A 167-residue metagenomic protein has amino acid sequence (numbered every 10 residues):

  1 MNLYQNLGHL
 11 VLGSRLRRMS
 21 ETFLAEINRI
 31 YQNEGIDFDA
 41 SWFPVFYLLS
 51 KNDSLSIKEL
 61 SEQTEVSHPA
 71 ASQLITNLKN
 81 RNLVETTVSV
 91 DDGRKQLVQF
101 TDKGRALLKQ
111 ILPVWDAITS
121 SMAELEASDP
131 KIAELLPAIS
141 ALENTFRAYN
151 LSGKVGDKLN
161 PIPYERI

Functional and structural regions predicted by a protein language model:
M1-E34, E165-I167: N-terminal leader segment of winged-helix/HTH proteins
G8, L12, S41-W42, K103 (+1 more regions): N-terminal positioning helix adjacent to the helix-turn-helix/winged-helix DNA-binding module
A25-S67: N-terminal helix-turn-helix DNA-binding core of bacterial DNA-binding proteins
G35-D39, A70-Q73, N77, V155: Short glycine/proline-centered loop/turn elements that form peptide/ligand docking sites
I57-K58, P69, T76, Q96: Residues within helix-turn-helix
T76-E134: Charged, amphipathic alpha-helical coiled-coil/dimerization segments
K109-I167: Terminal interaction helix/tail motif
